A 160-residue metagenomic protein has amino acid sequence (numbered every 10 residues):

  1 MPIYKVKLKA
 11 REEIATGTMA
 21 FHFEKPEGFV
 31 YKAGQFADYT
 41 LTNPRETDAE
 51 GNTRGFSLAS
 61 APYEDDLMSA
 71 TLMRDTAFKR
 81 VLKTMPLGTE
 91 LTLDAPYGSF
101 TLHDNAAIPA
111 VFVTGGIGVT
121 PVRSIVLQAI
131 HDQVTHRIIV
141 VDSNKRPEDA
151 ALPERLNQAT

Functional and structural regions predicted by a protein language model:
P2-T89, N144-R146, N157: Ferredoxin-reductase
R74-T160: FNR/FR-type flavoprotein reductase catalytic core
